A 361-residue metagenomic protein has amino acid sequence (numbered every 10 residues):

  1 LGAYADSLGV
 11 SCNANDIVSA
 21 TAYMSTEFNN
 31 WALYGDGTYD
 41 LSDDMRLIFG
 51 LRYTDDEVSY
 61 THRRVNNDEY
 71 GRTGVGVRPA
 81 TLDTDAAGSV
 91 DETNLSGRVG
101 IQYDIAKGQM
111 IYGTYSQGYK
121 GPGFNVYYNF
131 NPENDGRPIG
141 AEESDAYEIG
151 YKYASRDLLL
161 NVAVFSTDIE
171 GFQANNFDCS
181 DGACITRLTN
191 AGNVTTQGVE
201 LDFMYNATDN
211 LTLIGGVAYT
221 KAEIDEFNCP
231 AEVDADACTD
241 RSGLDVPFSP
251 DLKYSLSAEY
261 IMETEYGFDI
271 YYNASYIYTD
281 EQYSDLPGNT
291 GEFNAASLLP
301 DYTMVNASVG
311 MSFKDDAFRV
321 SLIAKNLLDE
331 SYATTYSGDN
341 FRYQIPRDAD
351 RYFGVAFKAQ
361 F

Functional and structural regions predicted by a protein language model:
L1-Y23, S59-V90, F124-R137, A174-T189 (+3 more regions): Solvent-exposed loop segments that connect transmembrane elements
T26-D168: Structural signature of Gram-negative outer-membrane beta-barrels, strongest in the C-terminal barrel of TonB-dependent
E27-W31, D91-L95, E143-Y147, A154 (+4 more regions): Residues that define the transmembrane beta-barrel architecture of outer-membrane proteins
Y34-T38, G100-D104, G150-A154, D202-Y205 (+5 more regions): Transmembrane beta-barrel domains of outer membrane proteins
D40, Y147, L244-F361: Conserved C-terminal beta-signal and adjacent last beta-strands/turns of outer-membrane beta-barrel proteins
D43, L47, S166-D168, T189-P287 (+1 more regions): Gram-negative outer-membrane beta-barrel transporters
D44-L47, G108-I111, D157-L160, N210-L213 (+2 more regions): Repeated loop/turn-to-beta-strand initiation elements of outer-membrane beta-barrel proteins
D104, M110-K120, Y127, P138-N206 (+4 more regions): Membrane-embedded beta-barrel scaffold of Gram-negative outer-membrane proteins
